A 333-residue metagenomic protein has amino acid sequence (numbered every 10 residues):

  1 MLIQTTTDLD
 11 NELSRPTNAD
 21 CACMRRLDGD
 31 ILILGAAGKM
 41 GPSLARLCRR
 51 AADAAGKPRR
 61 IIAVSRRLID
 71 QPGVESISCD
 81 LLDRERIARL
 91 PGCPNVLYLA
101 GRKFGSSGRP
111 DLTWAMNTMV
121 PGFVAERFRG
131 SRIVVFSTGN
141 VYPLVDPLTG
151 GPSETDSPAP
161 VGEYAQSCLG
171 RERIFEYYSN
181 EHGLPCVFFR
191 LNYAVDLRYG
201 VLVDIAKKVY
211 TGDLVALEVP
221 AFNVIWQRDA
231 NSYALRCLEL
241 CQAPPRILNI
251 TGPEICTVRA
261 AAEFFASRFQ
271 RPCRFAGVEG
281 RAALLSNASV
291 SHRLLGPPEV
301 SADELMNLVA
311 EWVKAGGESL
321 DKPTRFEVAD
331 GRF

Functional and structural regions predicted by a protein language model:
L2-M24, D30, A302-F333: Amphipathic terminal alpha-helices
D30, N95, P121-E163: Conserved Rossmann-fold NAD(P)-dependent oxidoreductase catalytic core, especially the SDR/UDP-sugar
D30-R50: N-terminal Rossmann NAD(P)H-binding glycine-rich loop of SDR-like oxidoreductase domains
I69-M116: NAD(P)H-binding glycine-rich loop region in Rossmannoid oxidoreductase-like domains and their noncatalytic homologs
T113-P121, V134, S167-C168, N223: Short alpha-helix in the Rossmann-fold core of NAD(P)-dependent oxidoreductases
L169-N223, Q227-D229, F265: NAD(P)-dependent short-chain dehydrogenase/reductase
R190-A194, A216-I225, R246-C256, V278-R281 (+1 more regions): Glycine-rich Rossmann NAD(P)(H)-binding loop
Y233-V290, V328-G331: Mid/C-terminal beta-alpha module of Rossmann-like enzyme folds, strongest in SDR-family dehydrogenases/epimerases
